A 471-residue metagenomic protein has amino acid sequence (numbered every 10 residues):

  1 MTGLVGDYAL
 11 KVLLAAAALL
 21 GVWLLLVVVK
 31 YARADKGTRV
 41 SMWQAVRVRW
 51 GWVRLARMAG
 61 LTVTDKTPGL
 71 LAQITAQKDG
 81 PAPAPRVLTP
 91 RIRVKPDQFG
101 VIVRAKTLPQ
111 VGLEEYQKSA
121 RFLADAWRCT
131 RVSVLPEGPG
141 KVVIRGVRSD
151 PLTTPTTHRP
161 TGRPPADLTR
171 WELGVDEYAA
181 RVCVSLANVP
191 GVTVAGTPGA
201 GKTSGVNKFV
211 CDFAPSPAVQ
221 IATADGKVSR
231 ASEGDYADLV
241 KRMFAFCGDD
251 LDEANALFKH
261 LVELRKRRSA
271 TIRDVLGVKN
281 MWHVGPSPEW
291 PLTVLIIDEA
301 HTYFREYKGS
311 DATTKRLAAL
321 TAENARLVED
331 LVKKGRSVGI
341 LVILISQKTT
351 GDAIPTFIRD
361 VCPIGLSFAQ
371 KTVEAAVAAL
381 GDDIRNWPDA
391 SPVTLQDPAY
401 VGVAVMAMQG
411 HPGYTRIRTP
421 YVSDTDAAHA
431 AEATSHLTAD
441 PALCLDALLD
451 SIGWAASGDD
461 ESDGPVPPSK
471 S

Functional and structural regions predicted by a protein language model:
M1-V40, T161-D274, T293-V294, H301-V377 (+2 more regions): P-loop NTPase catalytic phosphate-binding loop
Y31-Q73, T425-A430, D446, D450-K470: Acidic, low-complexity cytosolic linker/stalk segments
K36-E172: N-terminal "pre-motor" subdomain/linker immediately upstream of P-loop NTPase catalytic cores
T107, G248, Y421: Conserved residues at beta->alpha junctions
E114, R121-F122, S133-P136, V142-I144 (+3 more regions): Conserved ATP-driven motor cores of ASCE-family P-loop NTPases powering translocation/secretion/packaging/pilus
R273-M281: Short catalytic/ligand-gating loop segments at beta-alpha or beta-beta junctions within enzyme catalytic domains
N280-G285, D330-L331: Generic recognition of flexible, low-complexity loop/linker segments
V284-T293: Short basic/glycine-enriched coil/helix segment immediately N-terminal to the Walker B
